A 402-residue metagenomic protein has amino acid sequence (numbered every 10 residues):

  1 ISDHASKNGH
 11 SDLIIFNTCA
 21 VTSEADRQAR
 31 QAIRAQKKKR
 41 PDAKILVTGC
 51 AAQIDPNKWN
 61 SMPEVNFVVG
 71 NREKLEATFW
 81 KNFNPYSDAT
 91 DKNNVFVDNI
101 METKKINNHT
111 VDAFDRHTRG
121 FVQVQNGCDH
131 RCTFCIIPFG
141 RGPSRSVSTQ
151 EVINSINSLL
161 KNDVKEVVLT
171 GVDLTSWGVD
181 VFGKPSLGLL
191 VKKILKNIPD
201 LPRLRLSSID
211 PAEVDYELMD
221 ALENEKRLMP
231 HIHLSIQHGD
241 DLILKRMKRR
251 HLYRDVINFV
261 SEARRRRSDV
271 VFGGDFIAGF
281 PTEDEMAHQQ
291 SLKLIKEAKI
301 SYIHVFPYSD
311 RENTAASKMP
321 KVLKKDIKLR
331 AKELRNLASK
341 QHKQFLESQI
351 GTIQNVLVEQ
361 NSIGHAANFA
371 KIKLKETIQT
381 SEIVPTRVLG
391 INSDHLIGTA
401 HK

Functional and structural regions predicted by a protein language model:
I1-W177, K192, E217, L228 (+5 more regions): Proteins enriched for Cys/Gly/acidic motifs involved in redox and nucleic-acid/cofactor modification
D115-H117, C128-H130, L228, H238 (+4 more regions): Short flexible coil/turn linkers enriched for glycine and charged/polar residues that connect secondary-structure
Q123, T170, R205-I209, H231-Q237 (+2 more regions): A cross-family glycoside hydrolase active-site/sugar-binding cleft signature
C132, L169, L206, L234 (+5 more regions): Conserved, mostly hydrophobic/aromatic
V147, P185, E213, H251-R254 (+1 more regions): Residue-level signal for the nucleotide or nucleotide-sugar donor/cofactor binding architecture
K161, G188-L204, D215-G274: Radical SAM/AdoMet-radical enzyme domain recognition
G171-V181, E213-D215, I236-M247, A278-E285 (+1 more regions): Flexible glycine/acidic-rich beta-alpha junction loops that bind and position SAM and/or redox cofactors in anaerobic
K318-K402: Terminal RNA-binding accessory module
